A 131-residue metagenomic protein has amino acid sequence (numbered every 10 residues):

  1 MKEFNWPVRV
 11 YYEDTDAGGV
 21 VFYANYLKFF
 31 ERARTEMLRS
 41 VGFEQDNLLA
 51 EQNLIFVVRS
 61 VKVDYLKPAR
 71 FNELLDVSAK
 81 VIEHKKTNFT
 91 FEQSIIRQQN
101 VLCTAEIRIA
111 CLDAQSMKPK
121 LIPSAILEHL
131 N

Functional and structural regions predicted by a protein language model:
K2-V58, A114-N131: Hot-dog-fold acyl-thioester-processing enzymes
F4, R39, R70-N72, I82-N131: HotDog/MaoC-like acyl-thioester-processing domains
L38-D76, K80-F89, I109-A110: Hydrophobic beta-strand-centered segment that forms part of the acyl-chain substrate-binding groove
